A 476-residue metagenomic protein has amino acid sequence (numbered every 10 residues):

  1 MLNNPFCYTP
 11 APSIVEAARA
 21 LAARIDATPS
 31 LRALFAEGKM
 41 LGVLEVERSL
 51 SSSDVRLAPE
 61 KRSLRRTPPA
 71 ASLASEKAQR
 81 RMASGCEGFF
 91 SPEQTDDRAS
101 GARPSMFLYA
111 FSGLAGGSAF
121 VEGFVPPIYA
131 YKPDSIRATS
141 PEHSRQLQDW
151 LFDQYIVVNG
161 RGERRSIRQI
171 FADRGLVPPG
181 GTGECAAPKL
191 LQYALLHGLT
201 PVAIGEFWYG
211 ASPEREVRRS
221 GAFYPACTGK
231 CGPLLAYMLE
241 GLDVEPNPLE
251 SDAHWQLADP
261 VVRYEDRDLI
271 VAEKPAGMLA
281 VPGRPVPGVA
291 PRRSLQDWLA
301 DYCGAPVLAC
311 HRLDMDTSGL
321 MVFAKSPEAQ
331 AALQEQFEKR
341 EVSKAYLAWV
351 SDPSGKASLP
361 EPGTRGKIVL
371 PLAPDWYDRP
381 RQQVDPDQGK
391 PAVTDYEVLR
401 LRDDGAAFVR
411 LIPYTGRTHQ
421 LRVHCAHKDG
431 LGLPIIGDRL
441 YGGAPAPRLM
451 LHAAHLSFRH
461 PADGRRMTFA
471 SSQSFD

Functional and structural regions predicted by a protein language model:
M1-D476: RNA pseudouridine synthases
